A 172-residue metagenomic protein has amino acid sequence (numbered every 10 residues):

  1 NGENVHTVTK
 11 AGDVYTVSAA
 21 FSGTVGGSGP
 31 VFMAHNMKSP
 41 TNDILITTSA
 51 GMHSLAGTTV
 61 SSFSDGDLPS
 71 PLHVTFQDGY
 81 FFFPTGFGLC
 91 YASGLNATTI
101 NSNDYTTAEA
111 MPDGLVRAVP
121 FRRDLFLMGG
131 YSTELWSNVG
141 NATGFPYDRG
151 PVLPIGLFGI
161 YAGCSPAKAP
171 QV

Functional and structural regions predicted by a protein language model:
N1-V172: Recognizes the extracellular SEMA beta-propeller fold with strongest preference for semaphorin/plexin SEMA domains
